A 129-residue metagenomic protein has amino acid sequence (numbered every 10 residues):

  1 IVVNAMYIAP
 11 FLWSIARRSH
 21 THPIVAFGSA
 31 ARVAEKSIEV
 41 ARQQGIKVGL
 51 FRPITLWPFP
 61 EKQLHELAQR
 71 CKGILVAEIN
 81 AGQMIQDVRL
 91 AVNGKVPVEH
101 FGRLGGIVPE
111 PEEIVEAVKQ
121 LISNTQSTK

Functional and structural regions predicted by a protein language model:
I1-S14: Conformationally flexible catalytic loops at phosphate/diphosphate-handling active centers
I8, R17, N124-S127: Serine/threonine-rich, low-complexity intrinsically disordered segments
F11-K47, F51, W57-Q63: Redox- and metal-dependent alpha/beta enzyme cores, enriched for Fe-S-associated oxidoreductases and cofactor-handling
H20-T21, R70-K72: Short acidic/histidine-rich motifs immediately flanking catalytic phosphotransfer sites in two-component signaling
K72-E78: Acidic beta-strand-to-loop metal/phosphate-binding motif
E78-K129: Peripheral docking tails and interdomain loops at the edges of cofactor- or intermediate-handling domains
